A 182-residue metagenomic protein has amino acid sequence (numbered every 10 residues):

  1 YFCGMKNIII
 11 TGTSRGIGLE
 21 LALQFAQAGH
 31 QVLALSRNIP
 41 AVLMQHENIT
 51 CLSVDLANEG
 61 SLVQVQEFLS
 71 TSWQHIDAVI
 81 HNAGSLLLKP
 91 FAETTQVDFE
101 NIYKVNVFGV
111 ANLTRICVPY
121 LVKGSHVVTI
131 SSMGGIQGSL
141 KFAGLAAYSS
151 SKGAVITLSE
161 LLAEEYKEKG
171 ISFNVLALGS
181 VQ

Functional and structural regions predicted by a protein language model:
S14, A22: N-terminal Rossmann NAD(P)H-binding glycine-rich loop of SDR-like oxidoreductase domains
N82-L87: Conserved NAD(P)H cofactor-binding loop of Rossmann-fold oxidoreductase domains
P90-F91, D98-E100: Substrate-binding pocket helix/loop in short-chain dehydrogenase/reductase
T114, S151: Active-site helix of classical SDR
P119, E164-E165: Alpha-helical segment proximal to the catalytic Tyr-Lys
S132: Residue(s) in the substrate-gating loop at a strand-loop-helix junction that position the organic substrate next
I156, Y166-V181: Conserved Rossmann-fold SDR core element
